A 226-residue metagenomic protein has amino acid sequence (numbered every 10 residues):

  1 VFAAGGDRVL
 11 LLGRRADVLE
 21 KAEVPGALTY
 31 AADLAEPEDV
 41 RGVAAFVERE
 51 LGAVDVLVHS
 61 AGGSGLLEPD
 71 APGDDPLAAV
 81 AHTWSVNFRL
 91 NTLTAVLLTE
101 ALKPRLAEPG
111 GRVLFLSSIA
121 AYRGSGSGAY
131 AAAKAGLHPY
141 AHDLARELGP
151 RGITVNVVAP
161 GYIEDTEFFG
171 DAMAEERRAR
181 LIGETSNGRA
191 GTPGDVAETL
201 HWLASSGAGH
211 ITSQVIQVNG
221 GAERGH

Functional and structural regions predicted by a protein language model:
V1-V9: Canonical Rossmann dinucleotide-binding motif of NAD(H)/NADP(H)-dependent dehydrogenases/reductases, specifically
S60-D70, G221: Conserved NAD(P)H cofactor-binding loop of Rossmann-fold oxidoreductase domains
E68-S85, F169, L181: Substrate-binding pocket helix/loop in short-chain dehydrogenase/reductase
D75-T83, R112-G136, A141-P150, Y162-I163: Catalytic loop of short-chain dehydrogenase/reductase
P104, R146-E147, G209: Alpha-helical segment proximal to the catalytic Tyr-Lys
G110, G149, T154, I211-S213: Short, small/polar-rich loop/turn modules that mediate ligand/substrate recognition or access, typified
H201, T212-H226: Short C-terminal tail/terminal secondary-structure segment of NAD(P)H-dependent dehydrogenase/reductase domains
